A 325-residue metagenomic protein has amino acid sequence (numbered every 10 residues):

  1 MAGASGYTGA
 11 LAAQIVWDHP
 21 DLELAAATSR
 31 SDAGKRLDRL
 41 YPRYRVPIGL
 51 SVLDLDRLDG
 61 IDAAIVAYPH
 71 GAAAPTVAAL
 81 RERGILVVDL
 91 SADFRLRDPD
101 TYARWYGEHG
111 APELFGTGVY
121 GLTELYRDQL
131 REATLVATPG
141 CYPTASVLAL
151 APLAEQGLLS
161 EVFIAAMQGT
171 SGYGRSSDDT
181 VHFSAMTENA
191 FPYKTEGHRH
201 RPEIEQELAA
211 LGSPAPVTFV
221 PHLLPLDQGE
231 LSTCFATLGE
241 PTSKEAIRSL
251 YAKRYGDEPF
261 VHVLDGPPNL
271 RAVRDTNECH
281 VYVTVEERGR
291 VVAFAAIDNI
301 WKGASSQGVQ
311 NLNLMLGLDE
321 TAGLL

Functional and structural regions predicted by a protein language model:
M1-E188, Y193-T195, V285-E287, A322-L324: N-terminal Rossmann-like NAD(P) cofactor-binding subdomain of oxidoreductases, focused on the glycine-rich
Y7, T117, C141-L148, T195-E203 (+5 more regions): Conserved active-site and cofactor/substrate-binding residues in soluble primary-metabolism enzymes
L11, I15, L148, P152 (+4 more regions): Alpha-helical scaffold segments in soluble metabolic enzymes
G118, A215, N277-C279: Short beta-strand or tight-loop elements that sit immediately N-terminal to catalytic metal-binding acidic residues
E132, Q228-E230, D275-N277: A generic structural signal for well-ordered coil/turn residues at beta-strand boundaries that shape enzyme active-site
A166-Q168, P221, D265: A general secondary-structure junction signal
E196-V263: C-terminal substrate-binding/catalytic lobe of Rossmann-fold NAD(P)-dependent dehydrogenases
F235-L325: C-terminal active-site/capping subdomain that shapes the small-molecule cofactor and substrate pocket of enzyme
